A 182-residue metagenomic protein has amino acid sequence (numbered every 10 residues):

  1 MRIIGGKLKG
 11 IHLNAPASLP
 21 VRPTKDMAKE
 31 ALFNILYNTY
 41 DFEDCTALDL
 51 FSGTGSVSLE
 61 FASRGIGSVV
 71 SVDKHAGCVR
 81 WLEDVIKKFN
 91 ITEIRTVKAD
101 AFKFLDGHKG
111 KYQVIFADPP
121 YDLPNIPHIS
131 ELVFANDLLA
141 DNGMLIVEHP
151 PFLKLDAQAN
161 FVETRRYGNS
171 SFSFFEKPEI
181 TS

Functional and structural regions predicted by a protein language model:
M1-S182: Class I S-adenosyl-L-methionine-dependent methyltransferase catalytic core
